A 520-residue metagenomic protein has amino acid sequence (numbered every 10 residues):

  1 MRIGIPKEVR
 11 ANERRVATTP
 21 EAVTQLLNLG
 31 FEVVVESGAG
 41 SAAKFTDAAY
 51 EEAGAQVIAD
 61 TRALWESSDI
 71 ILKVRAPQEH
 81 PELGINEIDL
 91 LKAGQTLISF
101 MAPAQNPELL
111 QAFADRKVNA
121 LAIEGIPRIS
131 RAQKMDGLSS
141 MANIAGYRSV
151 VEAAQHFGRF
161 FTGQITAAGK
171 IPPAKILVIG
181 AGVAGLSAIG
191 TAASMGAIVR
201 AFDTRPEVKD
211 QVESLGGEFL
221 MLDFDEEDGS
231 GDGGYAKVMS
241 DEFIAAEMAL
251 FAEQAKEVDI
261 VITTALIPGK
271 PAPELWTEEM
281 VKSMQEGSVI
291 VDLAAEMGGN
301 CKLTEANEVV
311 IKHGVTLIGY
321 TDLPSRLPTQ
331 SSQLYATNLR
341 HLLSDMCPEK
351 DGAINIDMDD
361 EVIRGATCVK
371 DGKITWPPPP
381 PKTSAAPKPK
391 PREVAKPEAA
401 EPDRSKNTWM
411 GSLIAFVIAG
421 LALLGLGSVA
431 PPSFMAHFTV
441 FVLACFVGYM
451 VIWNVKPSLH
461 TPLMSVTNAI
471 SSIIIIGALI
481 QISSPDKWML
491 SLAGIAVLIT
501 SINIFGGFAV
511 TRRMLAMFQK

Functional and structural regions predicted by a protein language model:
M1, P6-F45, T162-Q254, E401 (+1 more regions): Glycine-rich phosphate/diphosphate-binding loop of Rossmann-like nucleotide-binding domains
R2, E8, P77-K175: Glycine/serine-rich phosphate-binding loop and adjoining beta1-alpha1 elements at the start of nucleotide-handling
I5-A112: An N-terminal-biased, well-structured beta-alpha scaffold segment characteristic of Rossmann-like dinucleotide-binding
G54-D69, A76-P77, S230-V261, A265-E278 (+1 more regions): A structured beta-alpha segment of the ubiquitous adenosine-cofactor-binding alpha/beta core
A102-S130, K270-L323: Rossmann-fold NAD(P)-binding glycine/threonine-rich loop
E124-A168, P173, A295, C301-P387 (+1 more regions): Adenosine-phosphate binding glycine-rich loop
P431-A444, S465-V466, V497: Structural signature of hydrophobic alpha-helical transmembrane segments
A469-L479: Small-residue-rich segments of transmembrane alpha-helices in multi-pass membrane proteins, especially helix faces
